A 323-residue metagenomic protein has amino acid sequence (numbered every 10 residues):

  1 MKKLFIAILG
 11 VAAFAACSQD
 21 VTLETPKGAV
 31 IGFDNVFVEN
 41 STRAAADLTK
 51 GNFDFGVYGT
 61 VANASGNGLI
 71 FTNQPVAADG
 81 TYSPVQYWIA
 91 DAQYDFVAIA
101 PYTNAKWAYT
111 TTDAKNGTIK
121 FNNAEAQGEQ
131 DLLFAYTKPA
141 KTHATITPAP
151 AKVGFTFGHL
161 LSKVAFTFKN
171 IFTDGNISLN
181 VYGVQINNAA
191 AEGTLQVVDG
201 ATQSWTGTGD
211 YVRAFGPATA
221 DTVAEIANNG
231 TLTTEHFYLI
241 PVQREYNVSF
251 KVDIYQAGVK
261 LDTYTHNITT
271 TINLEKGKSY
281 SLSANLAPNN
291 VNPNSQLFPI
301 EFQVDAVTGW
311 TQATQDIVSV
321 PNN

Functional and structural regions predicted by a protein language model:
K2-N323: Sec-type signal peptide cleavage vicinity
